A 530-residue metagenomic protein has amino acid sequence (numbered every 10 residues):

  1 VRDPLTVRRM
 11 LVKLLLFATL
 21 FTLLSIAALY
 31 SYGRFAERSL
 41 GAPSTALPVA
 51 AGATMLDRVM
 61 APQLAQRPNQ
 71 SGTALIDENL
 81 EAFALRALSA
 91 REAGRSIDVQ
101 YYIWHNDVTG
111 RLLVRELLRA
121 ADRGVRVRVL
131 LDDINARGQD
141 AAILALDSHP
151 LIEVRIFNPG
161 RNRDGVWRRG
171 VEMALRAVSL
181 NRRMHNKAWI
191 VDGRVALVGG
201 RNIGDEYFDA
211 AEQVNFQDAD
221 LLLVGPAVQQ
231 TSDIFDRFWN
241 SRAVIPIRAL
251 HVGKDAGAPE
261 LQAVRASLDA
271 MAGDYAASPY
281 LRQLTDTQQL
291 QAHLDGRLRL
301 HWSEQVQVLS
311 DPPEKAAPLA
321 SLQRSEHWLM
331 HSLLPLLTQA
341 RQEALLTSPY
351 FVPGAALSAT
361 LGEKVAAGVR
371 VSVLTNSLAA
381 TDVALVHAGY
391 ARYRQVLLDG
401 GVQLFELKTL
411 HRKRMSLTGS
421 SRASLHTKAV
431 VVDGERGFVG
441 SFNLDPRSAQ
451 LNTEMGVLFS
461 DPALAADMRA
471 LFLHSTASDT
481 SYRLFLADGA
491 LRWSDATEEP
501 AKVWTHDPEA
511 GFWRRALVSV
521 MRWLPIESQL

Functional and structural regions predicted by a protein language model:
R2-K187, V191-L530: Charged, low-complexity intrinsically disordered terminal segments
